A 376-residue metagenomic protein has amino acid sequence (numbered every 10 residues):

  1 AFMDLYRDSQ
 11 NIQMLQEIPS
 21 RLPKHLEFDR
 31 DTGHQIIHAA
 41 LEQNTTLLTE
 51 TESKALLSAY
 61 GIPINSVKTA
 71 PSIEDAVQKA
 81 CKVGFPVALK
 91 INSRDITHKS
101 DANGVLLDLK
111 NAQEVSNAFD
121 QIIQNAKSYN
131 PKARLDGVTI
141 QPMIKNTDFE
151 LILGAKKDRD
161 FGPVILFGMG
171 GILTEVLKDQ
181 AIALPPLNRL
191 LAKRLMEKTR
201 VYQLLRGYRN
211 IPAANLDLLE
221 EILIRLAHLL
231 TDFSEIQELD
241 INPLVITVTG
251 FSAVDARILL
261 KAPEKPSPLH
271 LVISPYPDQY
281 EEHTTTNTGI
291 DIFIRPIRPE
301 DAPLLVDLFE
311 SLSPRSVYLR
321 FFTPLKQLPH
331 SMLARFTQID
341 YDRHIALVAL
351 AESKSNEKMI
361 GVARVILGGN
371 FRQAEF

Functional and structural regions predicted by a protein language model:
A1-Q327, S331-T337, D342-V365, G369-E375: ATP-dependent carboxylate/acyl-activation modules
